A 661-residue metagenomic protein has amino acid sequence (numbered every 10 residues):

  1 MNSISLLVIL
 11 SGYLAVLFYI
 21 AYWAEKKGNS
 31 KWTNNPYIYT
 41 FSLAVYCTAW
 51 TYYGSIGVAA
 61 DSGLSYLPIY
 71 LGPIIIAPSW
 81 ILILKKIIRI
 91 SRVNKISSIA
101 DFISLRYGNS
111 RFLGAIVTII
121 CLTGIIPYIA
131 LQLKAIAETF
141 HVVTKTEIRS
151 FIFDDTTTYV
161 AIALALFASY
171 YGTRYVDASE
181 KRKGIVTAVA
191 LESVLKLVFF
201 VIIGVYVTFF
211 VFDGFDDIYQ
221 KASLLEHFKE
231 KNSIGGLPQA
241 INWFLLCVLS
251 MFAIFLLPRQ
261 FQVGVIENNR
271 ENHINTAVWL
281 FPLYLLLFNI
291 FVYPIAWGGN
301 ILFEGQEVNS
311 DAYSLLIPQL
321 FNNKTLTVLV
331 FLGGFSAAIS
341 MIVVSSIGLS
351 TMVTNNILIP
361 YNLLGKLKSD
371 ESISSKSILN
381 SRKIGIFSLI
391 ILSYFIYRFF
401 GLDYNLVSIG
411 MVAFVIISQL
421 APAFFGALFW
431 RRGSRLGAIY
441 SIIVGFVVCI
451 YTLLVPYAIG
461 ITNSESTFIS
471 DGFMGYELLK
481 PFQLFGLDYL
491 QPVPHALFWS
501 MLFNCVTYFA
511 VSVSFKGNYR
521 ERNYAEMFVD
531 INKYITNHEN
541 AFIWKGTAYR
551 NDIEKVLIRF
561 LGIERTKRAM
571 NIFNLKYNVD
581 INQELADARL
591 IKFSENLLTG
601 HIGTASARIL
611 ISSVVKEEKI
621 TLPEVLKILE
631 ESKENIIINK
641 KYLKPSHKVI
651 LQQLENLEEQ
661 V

Functional and structural regions predicted by a protein language model:
M1-A586: Membrane-embedded helix-loop-helix hairpins and adjacent transmembrane boundary segments in multi-pass transporters
V529-V661: Structured cytosolic domains appended to multi-pass membrane proteins
